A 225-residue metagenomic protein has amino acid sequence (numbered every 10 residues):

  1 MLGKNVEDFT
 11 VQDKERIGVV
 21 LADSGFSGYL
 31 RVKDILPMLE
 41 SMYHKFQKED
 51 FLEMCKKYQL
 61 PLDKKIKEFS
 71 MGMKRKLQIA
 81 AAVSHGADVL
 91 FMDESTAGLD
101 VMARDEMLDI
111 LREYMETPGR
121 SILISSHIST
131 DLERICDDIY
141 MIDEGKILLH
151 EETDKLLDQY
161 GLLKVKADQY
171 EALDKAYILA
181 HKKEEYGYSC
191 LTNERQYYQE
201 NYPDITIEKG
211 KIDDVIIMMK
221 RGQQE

Functional and structural regions predicted by a protein language model:
M1-D8, Q12-D13: Conserved ABC transporter NBD signature motif
E15, V19-Q78: ABC-family P-loop ATPase nucleotide-binding domains
G86: Conserved catalytic motifs of ABC-family nucleotide-binding domains
L90-E94, L99: Catalytic Walker B motif of ABC-type/P-loop ATPase nucleotide-binding domains
V101-A103: Helix N-cap at the start of a conserved alpha-helix in ABC-type nucleotide-binding domains
L108-T192: ABC transporter nucleotide-binding domain
A180-E225: C-terminal coupling/interaction segments
